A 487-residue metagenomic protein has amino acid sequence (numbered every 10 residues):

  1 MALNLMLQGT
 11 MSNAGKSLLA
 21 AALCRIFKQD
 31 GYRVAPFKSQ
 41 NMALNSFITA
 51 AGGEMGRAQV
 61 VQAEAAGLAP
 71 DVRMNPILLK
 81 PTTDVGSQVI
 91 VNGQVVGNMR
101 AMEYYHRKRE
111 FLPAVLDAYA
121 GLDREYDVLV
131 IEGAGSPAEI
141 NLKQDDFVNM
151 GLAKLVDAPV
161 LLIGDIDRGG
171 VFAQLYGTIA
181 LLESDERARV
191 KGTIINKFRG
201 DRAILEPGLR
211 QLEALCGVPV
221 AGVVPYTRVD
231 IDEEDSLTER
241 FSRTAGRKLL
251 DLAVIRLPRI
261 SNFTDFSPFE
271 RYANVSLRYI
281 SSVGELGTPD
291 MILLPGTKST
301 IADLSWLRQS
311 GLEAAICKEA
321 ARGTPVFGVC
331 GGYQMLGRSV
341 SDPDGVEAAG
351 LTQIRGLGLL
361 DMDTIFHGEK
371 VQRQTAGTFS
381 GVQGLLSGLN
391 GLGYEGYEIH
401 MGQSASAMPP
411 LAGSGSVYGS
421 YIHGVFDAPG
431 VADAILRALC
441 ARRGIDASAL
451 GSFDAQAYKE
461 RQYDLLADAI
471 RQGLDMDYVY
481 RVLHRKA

Functional and structural regions predicted by a protein language model:
M1-P325, D342-G345, G368-V371, G381-A487: Flexible phosphate-sensing "switch/lid" loops adjacent to ATP/NTP-binding sites across phosphate-transfer
C330: Catalytic nucleophile serine of serine hydrolases, specifically the conserved "nucleophile elbow" pentapeptide
M335: Conserved catalytic-site region of short-chain dehydrogenase/reductase
V340-K370, T375-A376: Class I SAM-dependent methyltransferase SAM-binding "motif I" and its flanking Rossmann-like core
